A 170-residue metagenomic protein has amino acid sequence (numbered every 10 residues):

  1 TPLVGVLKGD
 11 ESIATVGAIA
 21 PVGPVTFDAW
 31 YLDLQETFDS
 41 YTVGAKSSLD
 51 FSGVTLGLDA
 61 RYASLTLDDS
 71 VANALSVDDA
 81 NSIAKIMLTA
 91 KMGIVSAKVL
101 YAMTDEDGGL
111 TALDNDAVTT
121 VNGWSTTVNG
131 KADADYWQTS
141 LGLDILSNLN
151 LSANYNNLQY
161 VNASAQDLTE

Functional and structural regions predicted by a protein language model:
G5-L7, L113-D114: A broad, low-specificity signal for short, low-complexity segments enriched in glycine/proline and polar/charged
V6-S12, L32-Y41, K131-D135, Q159-D167: Solvent-exposed loop/turn segments connecting transmembrane beta-strands in outer-membrane beta-barrel proteins
S12-A14, S82: Beta-rich catalytic cores
A18-P24, D28-Q35, Y41-S48: Membrane-embedded hairpin module used as a gating/binding unit in multi-pass transport and secretion proteins
P21, T42-L158: Detector for outer-membrane/organellar transmembrane beta-barrel domains, recognizing the amphipathic beta-strand
